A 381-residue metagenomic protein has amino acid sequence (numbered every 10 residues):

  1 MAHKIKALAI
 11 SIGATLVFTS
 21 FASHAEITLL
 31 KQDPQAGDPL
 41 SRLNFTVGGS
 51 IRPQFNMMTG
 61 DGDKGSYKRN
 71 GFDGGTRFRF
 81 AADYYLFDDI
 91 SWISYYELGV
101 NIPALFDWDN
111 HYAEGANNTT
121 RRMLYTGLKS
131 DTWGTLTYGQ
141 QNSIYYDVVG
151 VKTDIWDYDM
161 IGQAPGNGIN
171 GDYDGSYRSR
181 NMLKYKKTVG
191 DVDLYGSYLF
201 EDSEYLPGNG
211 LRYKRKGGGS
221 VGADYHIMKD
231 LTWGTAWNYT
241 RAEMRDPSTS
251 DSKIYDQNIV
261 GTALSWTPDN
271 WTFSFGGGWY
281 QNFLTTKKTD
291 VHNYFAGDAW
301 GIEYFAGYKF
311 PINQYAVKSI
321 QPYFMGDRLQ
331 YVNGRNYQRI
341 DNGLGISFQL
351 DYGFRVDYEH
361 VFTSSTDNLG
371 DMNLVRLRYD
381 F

Functional and structural regions predicted by a protein language model:
M1-D38: Cleavable N-terminal export/targeting peptides
A36-M57, Y67-E201, R215, D224-I227: Outer membrane beta-barrel
F45-P53, D88, W92-Y96, L136 (+10 more regions): Transmembrane beta-strands of outer-membrane beta-barrel proteins
P53-T59, L98-I102, Q140-I144, V189-D191 (+9 more regions): Transmembrane beta-strands of outer-membrane beta-barrel pores
R79-A81, Y125-L128, K184-K186, G222-D224 (+4 more regions): Outer-membrane beta-barrel architecture
Y173-R180, L211-R215, A296, Q330-I340 (+1 more regions): Solvent-exposed loop/turn segments connecting transmembrane beta-strands in outer-membrane beta-barrel proteins
V189, F354, L369-F381: Outer-membrane beta-barrel "beta-signal"
V189, K214-K216, S220-N333: Detector for outer-membrane/organellar transmembrane beta-barrel domains, recognizing the amphipathic beta-strand
